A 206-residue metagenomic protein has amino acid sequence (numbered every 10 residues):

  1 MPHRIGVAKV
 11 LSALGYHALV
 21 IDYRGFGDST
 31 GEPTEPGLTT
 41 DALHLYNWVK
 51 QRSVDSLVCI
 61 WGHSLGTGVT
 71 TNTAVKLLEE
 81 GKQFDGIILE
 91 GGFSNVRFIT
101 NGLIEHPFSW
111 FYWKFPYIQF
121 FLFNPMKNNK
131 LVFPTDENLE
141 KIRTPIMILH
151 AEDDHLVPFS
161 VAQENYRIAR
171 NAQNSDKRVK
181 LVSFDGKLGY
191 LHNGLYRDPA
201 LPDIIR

Functional and structural regions predicted by a protein language model:
M1-W48, L57, W61, T67-G68: Membrane-embedded segments
I60-G62, E90, L149: Short beta-strand immediately N-terminal to the catalytic nucleophile in serine-hydrolase-like folds
G66, T70-A74, A162: Short helix immediately C-terminal to the catalytic nucleophile in hydrolase catalytic domains
N72-N138, T144, G194-R197: Hydrolase active-site cap/lid region
T135, T144, P158-N171: Short alpha-helix in the alpha/beta-hydrolase fold that links the catalytic acid
K141-I142, I148-H150, D154: Short beta-strand/loop motif that positions the catalytic acidic residue of the alpha/beta-hydrolase fold
D153-V157, G189: Acidic catalytic loop of the alpha/beta-hydrolase fold
E164, N171-R206: C-terminal catalytic histidine-bearing segment of alpha/beta-hydrolase fold enzymes
